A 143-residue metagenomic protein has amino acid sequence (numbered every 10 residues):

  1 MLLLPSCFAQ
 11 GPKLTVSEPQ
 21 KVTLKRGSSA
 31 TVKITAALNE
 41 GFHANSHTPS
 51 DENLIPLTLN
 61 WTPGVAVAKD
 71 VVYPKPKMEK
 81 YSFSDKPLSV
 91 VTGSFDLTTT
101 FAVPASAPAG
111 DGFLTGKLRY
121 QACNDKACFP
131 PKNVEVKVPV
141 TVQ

Functional and structural regions predicted by a protein language model:
M1-S6: Bacterial N-terminal signal peptides
C7-Q143: Extracellular/lumen-exposed scaffold segments
